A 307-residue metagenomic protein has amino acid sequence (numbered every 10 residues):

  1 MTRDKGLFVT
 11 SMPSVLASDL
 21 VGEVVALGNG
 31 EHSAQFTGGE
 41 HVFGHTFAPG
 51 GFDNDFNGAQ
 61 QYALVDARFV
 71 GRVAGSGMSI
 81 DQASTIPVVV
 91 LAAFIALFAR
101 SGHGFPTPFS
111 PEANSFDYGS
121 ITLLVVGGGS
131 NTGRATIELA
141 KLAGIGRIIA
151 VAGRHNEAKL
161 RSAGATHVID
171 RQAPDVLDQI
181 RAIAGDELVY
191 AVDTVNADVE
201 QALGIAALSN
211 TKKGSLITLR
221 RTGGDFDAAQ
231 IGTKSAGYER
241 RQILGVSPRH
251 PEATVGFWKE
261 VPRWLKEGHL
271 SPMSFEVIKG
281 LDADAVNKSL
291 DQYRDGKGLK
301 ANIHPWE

Functional and structural regions predicted by a protein language model:
R3-G51, F56-N57: Glycine-rich beta-strand-centered segment in the early N-terminal region that forms part of a ligand/cofactor-binding
H45-L123: NAD(P)H dinucleotide-binding glycine-rich loop of Rossmann-like/cofactor-binding domains, especially the beta1-alpha1
A92, N131-T132, V199: Hydrophobic/small residue at the entry helix of a nucleotide-binding pocket
A113, I149-K159: Short glycine/proline-centered loop/turn elements that form peptide/ligand docking sites
N114-G119, H167-S247: Glycine-rich cofactor phosphate-binding loops and adjacent beta1-alpha1 units of small-molecule cofactor enzyme domains
G127-G128, N196: NAD(P)H cofactor-binding loop motif with strongest signal on the N-terminal glycine-rich segment
L142-R147, N210-K212: Conserved S-adenosyl-L-methionine
R249-E307: C-terminal hydrophobic helical "lid"/dimerization subdomain of Rossmann-like NAD(P)H-dependent oxidoreductases
